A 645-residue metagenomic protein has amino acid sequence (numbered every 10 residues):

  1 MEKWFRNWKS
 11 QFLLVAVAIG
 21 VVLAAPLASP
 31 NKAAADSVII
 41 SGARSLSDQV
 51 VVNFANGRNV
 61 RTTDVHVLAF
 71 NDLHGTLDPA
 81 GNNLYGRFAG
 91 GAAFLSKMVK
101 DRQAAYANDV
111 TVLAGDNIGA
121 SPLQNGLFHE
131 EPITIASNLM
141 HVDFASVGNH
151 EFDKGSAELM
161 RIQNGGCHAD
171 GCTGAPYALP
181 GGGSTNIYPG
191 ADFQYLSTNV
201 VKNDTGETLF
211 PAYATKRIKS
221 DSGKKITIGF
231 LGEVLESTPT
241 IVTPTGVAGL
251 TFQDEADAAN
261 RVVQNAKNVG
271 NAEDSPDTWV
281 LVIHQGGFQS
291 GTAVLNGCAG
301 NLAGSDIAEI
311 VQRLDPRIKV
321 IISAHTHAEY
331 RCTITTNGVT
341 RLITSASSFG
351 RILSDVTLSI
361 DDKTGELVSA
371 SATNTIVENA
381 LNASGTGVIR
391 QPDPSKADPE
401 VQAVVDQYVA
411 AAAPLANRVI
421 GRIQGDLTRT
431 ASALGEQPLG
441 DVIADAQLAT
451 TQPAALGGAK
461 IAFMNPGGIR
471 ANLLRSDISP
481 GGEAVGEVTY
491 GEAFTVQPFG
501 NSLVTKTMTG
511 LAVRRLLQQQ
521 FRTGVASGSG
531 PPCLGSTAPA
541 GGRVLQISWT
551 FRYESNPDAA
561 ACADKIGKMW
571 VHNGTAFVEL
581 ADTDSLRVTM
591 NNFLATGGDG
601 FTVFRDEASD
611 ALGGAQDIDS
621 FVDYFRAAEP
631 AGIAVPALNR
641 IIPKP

Functional and structural regions predicted by a protein language model:
E2-V15: Bacterial N-terminal signal peptides that target proteins for export
L13-A25: Bacterial N-terminal signal peptides
A25-S37: C-terminal region of N-terminal signal peptides and the immediate post-cleavage residues of exported proteins
A35-E378, L439-A446, A462, A611-Q616: Acidic, metal/ion-coordinating pockets
V38-H66, T76, L84-G86, G90 (+9 more regions): Feature captures C-terminal
D101-A105, S237, A266-V269, I360-D361 (+7 more regions): Change "in soluble alpha/beta enzymes" to "in soluble alpha/beta proteins
S369-S395: Short, exposed interaction patches on small structured surface elements
L415-E436: Glycine-rich phosphate/diphosphate-binding loops and the adjacent beta-loop-alpha structural elements that coordinate
